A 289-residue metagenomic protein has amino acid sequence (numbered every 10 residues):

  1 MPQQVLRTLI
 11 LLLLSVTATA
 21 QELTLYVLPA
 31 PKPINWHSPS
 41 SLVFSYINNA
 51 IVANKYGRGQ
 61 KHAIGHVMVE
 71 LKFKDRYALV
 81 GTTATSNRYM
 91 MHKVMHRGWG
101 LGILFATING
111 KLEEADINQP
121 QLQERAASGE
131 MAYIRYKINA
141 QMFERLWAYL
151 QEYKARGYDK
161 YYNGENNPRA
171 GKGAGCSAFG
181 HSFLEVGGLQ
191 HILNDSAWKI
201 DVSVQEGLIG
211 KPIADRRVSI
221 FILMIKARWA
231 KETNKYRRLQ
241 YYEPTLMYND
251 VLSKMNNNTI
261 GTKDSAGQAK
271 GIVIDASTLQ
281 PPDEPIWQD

Functional and structural regions predicted by a protein language model:
Q3-L11: Sec-dependent signal peptide recognition, specifically the positively charged N-region followed immediately by
L11-T19, C176: Hydrophobic h-region of N-terminal signal peptides that target proteins for export in Gram-negative bacteria
A20-T24: Cleaved targeting-peptide boundary
L25-A127, Q288-D289: Glycine-rich catalytic cores of cysteine/serine-nucleophile enzymes that process amide/ester linkages in cell-envelope
G57-R58, G129-N139, Y162-G171: Second-shell loop/turn segments in exported
K61-I64, N139, F143, R169-S177: Solvent-exposed, acidic/flexible segments
R135-K160: A structural motif
E152-D289: Activation targets extended, charge/polar-rich intrinsically disordered C-terminal tails
